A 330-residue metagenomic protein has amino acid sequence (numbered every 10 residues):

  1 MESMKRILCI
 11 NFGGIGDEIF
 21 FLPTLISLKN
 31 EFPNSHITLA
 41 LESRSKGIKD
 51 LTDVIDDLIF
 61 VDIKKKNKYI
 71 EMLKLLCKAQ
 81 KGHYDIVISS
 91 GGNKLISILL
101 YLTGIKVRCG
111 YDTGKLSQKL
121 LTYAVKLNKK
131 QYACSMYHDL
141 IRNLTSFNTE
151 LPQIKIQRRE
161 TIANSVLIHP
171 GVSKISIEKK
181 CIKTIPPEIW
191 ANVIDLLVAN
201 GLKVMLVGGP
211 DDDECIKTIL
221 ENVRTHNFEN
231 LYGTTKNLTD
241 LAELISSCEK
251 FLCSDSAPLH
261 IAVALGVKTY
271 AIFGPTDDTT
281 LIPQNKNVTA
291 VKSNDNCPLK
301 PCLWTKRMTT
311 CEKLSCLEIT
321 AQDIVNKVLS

Functional and structural regions predicted by a protein language model:
M1-S330: Catalytic machinery of carbohydrate-active enzymes, primarily nucleotide-sugar-dependent glycosyltransferases
